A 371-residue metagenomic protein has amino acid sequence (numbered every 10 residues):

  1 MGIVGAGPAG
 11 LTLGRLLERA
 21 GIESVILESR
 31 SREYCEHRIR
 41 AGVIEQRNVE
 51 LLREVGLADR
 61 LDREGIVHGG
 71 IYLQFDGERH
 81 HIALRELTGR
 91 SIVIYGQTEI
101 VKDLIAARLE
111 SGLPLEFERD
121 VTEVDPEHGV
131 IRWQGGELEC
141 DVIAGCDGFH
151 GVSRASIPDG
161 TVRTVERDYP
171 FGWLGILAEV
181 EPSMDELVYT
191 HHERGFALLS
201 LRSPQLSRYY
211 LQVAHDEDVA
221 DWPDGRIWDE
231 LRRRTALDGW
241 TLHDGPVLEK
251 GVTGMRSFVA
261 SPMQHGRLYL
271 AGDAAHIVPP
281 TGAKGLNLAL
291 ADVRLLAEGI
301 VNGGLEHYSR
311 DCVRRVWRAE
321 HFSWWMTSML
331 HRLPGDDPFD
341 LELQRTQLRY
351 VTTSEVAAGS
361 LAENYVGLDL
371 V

Functional and structural regions predicted by a protein language model:
V4-R19, E23, L104, A144-G145 (+2 more regions): Conserved mid-domain beta->alpha element of the FAD-binding
E18-R40: Glycine-rich FAD pyrophosphate-binding loop
S31, H150, H276: Short, glycine/acidic-enriched loop or turn micro-motifs at the edges of active sites
E36-S111, D125, S323: Active-site-adjacent segment of FAD-dependent monooxygenases/related oxidoreductases
D62-G70, E118, R233-E249, G303-H307 (+1 more regions): Acidic/histidine metal-binding catalytic segments
A106, R119-E123, H128-G251, M255: Conserved FAD-binding catalytic core of PHBH/FMO-like flavoproteins
P114-E116: General small-molecule cofactor/ligand-binding pocket signal
E298-V371: C-terminal helical "tail/cap" subdomain of flavin- and related membrane-associated enzymes
